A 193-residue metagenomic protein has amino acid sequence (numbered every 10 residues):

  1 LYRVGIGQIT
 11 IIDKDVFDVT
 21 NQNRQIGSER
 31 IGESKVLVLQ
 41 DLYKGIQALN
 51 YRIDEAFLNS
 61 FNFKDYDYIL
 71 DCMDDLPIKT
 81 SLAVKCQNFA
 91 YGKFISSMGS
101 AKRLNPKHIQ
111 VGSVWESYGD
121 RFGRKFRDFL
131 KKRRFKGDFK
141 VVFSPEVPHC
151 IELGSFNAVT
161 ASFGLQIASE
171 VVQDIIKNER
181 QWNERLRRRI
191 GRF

Functional and structural regions predicted by a protein language model:
L1-F193: Adenine nucleotide-associated cytosolic modules
